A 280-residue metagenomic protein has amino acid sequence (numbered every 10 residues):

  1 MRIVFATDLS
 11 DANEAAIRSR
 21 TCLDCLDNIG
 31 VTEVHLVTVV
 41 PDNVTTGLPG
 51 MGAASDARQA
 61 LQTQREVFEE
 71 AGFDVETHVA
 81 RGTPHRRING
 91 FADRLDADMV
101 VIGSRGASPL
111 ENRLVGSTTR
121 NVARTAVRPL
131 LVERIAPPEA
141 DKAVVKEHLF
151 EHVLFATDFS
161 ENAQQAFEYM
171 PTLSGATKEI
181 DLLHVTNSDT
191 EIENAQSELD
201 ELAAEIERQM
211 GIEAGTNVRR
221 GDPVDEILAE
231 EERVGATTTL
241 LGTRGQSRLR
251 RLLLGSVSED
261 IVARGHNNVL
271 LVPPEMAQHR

Functional and structural regions predicted by a protein language model:
M1-A15, R124-Q165, G265-R280: Intrinsically disordered or low-complexity boundary/linker segments at protein termini and domain junctions
M1-G47, L149-E193, R208-I212: Small/aliphatic-rich secondary-structure junction motif
D24, R120, E168, A204 (+1 more regions): Active-site phosphate/pyrophosphate- and oxyanion-stabilizing loops and adjacent acidic/basic residues in soluble
N28-E33, V40-V100, N112, T186-T239 (+2 more regions): Charged, low-complexity cytosolic intrinsically disordered regulatory segments
D98-A140, T238-R280: Gly/Ser-rich helix-loop-strand patches that form or flank binding pockets for ribonucleotide-derived cofactors
